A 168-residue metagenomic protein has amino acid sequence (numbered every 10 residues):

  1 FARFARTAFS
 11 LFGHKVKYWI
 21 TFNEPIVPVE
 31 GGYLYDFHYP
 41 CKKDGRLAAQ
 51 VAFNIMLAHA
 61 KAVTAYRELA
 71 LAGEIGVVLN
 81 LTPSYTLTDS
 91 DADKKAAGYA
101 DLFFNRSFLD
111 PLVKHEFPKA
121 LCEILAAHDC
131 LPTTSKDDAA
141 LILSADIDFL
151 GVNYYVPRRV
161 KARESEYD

Functional and structural regions predicted by a protein language model:
F1-D168: Active-site region of glycoside hydrolase catalytic domains
